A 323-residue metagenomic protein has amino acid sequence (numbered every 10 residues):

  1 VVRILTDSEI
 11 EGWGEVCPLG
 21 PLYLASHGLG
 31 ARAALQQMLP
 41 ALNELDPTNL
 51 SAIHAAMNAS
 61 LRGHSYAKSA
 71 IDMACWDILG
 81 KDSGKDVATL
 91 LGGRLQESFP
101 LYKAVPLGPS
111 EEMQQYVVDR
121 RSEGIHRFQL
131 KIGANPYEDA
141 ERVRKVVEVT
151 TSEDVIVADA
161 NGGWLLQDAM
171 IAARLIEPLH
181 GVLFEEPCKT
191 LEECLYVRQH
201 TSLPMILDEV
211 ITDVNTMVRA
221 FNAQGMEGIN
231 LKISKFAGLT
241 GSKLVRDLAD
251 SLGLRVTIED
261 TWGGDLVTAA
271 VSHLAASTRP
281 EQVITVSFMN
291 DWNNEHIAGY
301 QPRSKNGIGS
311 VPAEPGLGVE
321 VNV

Functional and structural regions predicted by a protein language model:
V1-T6, Q301-S304: Short beta-strand elements
V2, E9, M38, I71 (+9 more regions): Conserved, mostly hydrophobic/aromatic
L5-D82: Metal- or metallocofactor-binding catalytic centers and their adjacent structured scaffolds across diverse enzyme
E15, Q129, E185, I206 (+2 more regions): Conserved beta-strand positions in the central sheet of alpha/beta enzyme cores
L19, A104-P106, K131-N135, D159-G163 (+5 more regions): Active-site beta-loop-alpha junctions enriched in small/polar residues
A55-N58, K81, K85-E97, G309-P312: N-terminal amphipathic alpha-helix/helix-capping segment at the start of soluble metabolic enzymes
T89-T201: Metal-dependent enolase-superfamily TIM-barrel catalytic cores that perform enediolate-based chemistry
H180, K189-P204, I211-I308, P312: Shared catalytic-loop signature of beta/alpha-barrel
